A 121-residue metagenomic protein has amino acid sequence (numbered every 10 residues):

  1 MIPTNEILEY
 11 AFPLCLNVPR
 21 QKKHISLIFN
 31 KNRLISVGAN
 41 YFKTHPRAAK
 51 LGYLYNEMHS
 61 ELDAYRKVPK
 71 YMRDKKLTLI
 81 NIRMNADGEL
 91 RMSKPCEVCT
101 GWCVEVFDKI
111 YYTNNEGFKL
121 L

Functional and structural regions predicted by a protein language model:
M1-L121: Zinc-dependent deaminase catalytic domain
